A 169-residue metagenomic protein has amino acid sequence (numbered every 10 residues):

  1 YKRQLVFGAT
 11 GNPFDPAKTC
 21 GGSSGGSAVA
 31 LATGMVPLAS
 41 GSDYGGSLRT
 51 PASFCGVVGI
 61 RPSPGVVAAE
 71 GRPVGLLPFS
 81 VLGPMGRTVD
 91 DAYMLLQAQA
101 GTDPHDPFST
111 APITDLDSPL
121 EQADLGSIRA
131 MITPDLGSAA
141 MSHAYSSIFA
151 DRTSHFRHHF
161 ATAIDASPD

Functional and structural regions predicted by a protein language model:
K2-Q99: Short glycine/serine-rich loop segments
T33, V58, A123, H159-F160: Residues at alpha-helix termini
P37-L38, R129, T162: Beta-sheet entry/capping signal
R61-S147: A short helix-breaking turn/cap at a secondary-structure junction
L116-L120, A144-P168: Acyltransferase
